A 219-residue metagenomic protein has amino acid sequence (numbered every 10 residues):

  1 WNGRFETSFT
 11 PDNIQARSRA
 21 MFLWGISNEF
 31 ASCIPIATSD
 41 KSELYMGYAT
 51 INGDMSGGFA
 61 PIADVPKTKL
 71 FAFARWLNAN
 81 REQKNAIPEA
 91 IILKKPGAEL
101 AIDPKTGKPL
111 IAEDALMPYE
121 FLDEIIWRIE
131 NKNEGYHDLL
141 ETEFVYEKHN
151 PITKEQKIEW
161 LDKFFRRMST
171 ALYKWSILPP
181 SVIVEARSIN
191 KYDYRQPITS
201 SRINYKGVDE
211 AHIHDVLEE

Functional and structural regions predicted by a protein language model:
W1-E219: ATP/NTP-dependent adenylation/nucleotidyl-transfer catalytic domains that generate, transfer, or process NMP-activated
